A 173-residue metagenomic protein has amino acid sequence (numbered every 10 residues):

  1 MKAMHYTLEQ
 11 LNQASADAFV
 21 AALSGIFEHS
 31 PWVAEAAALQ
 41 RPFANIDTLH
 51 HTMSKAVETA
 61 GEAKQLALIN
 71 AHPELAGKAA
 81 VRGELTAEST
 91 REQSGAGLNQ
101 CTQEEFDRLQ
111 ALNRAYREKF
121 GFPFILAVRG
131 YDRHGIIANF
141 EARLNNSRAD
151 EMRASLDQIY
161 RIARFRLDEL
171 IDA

Functional and structural regions predicted by a protein language model:
M1-A3: Short, Lys/Arg-enriched N-terminal segments with co-localized hydrophobic residues within the first ~10-30 amino acids
H5-Q13, G25-F27, V33-L112, R161-A173: Aromatic-anchored, charged helix-turn/loop surface patch used as a conserved interaction hotspot
F19: Surface-exposed, charge/polar-rich loops and edge strands
C101-A173: C-terminal non-catalytic interaction appendages of large macromolecular assemblies
